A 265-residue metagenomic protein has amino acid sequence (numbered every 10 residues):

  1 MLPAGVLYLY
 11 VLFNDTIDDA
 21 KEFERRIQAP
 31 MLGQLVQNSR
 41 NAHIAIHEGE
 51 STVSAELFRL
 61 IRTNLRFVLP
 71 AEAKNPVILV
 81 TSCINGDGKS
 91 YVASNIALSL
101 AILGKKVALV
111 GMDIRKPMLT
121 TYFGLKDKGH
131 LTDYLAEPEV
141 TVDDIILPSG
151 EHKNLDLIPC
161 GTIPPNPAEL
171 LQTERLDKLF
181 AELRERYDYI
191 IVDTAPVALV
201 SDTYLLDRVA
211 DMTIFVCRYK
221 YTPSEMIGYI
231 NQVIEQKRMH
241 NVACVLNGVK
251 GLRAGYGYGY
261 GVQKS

Functional and structural regions predicted by a protein language model:
M1-A108, M112-T132, A136, V140-D143 (+3 more regions): Short boundary/hinge segments that flank catalytic cores
V77-L79, A108, L155-L157, Y189-I191: Residue-level preference for the first positions of well-ordered beta-strands
L103, R186, V209: Conserved dinucleotide-binding and phosphotransfer motif residues
K105, T121, D127, E151-K153 (+3 more regions): Cytosolic nucleotide-binding catalytic cores of signal-transduction proteins
T141-T162, E182-E185: Switch I (G2) and immediately adjacent beta-strands of P-loop GTPase domains
C160-V200: Phosphate-binding/switch loop-helix module in NTP-utilizing enzymes
Y189, M212-F215, A243: Well-ordered beta-strand positions
L199-K220: Inter-motif core of Ras-like GTPase G domains
